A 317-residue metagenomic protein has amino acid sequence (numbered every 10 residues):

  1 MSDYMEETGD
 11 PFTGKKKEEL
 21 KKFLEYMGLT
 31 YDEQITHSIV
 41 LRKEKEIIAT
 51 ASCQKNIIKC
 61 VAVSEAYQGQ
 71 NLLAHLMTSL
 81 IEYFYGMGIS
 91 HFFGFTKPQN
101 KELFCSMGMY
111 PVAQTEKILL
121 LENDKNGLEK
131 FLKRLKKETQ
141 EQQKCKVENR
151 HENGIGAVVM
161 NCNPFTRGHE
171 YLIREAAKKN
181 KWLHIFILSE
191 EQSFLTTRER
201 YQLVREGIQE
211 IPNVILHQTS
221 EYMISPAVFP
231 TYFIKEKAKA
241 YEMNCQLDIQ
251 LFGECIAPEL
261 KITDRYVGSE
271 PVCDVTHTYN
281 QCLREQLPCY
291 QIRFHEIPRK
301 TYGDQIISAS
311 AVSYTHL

Functional and structural regions predicted by a protein language model:
M1-E33: Short amphipathic alpha-helix that is part of the acyltransferase structural core
V40, E46-A62: Conserved beta-strand in the GNAT
C60-H75, M87: Conserved glycine-rich acetyl-CoA-binding loop
G69-E82, E170-L172: Conserved acetyl-CoA-binding loop-helix of GNAT-fold acetyltransferases
F84-T96: Conserved GNAT acetyl-CoA-binding A-motif
K97-Q114: Conserved active-site alpha-helix within GNAT-family acetyltransferase domains
L121-L128, T139-Q142, K181-Y290: N-terminal Rossmann-like or analogous alpha/beta NTP/dinucleotide-binding catalytic cores that position adenine
T315-H316: Conserved small/polar residues in nucleotide/adenosyl-binding loops
